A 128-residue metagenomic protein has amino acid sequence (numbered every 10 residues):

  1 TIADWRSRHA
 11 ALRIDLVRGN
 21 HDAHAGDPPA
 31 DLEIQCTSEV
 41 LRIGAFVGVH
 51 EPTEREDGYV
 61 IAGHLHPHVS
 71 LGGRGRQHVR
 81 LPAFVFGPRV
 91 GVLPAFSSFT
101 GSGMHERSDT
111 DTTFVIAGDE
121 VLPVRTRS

Functional and structural regions predicted by a protein language model:
T1-L41: Core catalytic region of metal-dependent phosphoesterases/phosphodiesterases, especially metallo-beta-lactamase-like
G19, A95, G118: Cofactor-binding loop segments of dinucleotide-utilizing enzymes, especially the Rossmann-like FAD- and NAD(P)+-binding
A23, F99, L122: Flexible, glycine-rich phosphate/dinucleotide-binding loops and adjacent beta-alpha linkers at cofactor/substrate
D31-T112: Conserved beta-sheet core of the metallophosphoesterase superfamily
S102-S128: Charged phosphate-binding loop/patch that engages nucleotide di/tri-phosphates or the phosphate backbone of nucleic
